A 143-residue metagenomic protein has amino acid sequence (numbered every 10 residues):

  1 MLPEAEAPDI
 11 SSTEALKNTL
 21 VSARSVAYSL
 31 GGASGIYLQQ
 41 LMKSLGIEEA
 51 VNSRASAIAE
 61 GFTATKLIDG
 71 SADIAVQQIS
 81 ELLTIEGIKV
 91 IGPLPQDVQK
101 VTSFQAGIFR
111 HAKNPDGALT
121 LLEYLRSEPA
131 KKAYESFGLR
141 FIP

Functional and structural regions predicted by a protein language model:
M1-P143: Exported/periplasmic ABC-transporter solute-binding proteins
